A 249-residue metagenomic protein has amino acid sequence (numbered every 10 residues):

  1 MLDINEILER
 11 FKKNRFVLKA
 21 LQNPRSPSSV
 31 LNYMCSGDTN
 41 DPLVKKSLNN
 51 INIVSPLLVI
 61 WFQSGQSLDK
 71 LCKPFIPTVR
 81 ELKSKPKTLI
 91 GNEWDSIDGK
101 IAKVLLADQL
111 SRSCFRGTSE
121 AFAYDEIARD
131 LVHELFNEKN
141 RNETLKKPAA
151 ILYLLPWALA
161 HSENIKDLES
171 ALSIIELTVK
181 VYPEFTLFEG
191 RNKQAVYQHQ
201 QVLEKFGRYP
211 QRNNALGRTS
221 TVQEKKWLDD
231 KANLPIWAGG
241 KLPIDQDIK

Functional and structural regions predicted by a protein language model:
M1-A102, L106-K249: Intrinsically disordered, low-complexity activation-like regions
